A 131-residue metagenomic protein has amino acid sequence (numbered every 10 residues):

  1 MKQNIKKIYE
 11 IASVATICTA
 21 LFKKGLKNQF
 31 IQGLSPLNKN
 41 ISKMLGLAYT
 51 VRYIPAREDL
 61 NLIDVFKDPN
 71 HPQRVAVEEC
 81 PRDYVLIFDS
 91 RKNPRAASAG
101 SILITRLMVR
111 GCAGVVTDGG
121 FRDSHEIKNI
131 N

Functional and structural regions predicted by a protein language model:
M1-N131: Feature captures the catalytic cores and cofactor-binding loops of soluble hydro-lyases/lyases that act on carboxylate
